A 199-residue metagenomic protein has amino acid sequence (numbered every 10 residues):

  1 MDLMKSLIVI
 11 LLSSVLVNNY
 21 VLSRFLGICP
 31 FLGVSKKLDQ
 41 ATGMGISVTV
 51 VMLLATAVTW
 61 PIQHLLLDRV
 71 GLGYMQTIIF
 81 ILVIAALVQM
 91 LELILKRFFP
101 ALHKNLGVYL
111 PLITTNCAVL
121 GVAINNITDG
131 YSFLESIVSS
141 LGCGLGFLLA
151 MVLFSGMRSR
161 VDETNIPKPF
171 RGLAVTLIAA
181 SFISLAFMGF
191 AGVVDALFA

Functional and structural regions predicted by a protein language model:
D2-S6, L185-A199: Juxtamembrane boundary at the C-terminal end of a transmembrane helix
S6-V21, G71-A86, V138-A150: Structural signature of hydrophobic alpha-helical transmembrane segments
I10-S47: Juxtamembrane transmembrane-helix termini in multi-pass membrane transport proteins
F25-C29, G33, E92-F98, Y109-L112 (+1 more regions): Generic transmembrane alpha-helix signature in multi-pass membrane proteins, especially transporters/channels
F25-Q40, V88-L102, F154-N165: C-terminal ends of transmembrane helices
S47-A57, G107-V122, G172-S184: Small-residue-rich segments of transmembrane alpha-helices in multi-pass membrane proteins, especially helix faces
H64-G107: Ordered, amphipathic secondary-structure segments that act as subunit-interaction surfaces in large macromolecular
S159-I178: Interfacial loop-to-transmembrane junctions
